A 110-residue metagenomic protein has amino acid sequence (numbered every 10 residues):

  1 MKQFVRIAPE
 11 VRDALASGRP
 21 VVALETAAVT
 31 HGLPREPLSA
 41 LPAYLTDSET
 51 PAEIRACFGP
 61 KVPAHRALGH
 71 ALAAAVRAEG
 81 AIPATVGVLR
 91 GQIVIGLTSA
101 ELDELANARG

Functional and structural regions predicted by a protein language model:
M1-G18: N- or domain-start disorder-to-order transition segments that initiate the globular core
P20-L24: Short, hydrophobic/glycine-enriched beta-strand segments
T26, H31, P37-G110: Glycine-rich nucleotide/cofactor/substrate-binding loop typically near the N-terminus or early in the first domain
